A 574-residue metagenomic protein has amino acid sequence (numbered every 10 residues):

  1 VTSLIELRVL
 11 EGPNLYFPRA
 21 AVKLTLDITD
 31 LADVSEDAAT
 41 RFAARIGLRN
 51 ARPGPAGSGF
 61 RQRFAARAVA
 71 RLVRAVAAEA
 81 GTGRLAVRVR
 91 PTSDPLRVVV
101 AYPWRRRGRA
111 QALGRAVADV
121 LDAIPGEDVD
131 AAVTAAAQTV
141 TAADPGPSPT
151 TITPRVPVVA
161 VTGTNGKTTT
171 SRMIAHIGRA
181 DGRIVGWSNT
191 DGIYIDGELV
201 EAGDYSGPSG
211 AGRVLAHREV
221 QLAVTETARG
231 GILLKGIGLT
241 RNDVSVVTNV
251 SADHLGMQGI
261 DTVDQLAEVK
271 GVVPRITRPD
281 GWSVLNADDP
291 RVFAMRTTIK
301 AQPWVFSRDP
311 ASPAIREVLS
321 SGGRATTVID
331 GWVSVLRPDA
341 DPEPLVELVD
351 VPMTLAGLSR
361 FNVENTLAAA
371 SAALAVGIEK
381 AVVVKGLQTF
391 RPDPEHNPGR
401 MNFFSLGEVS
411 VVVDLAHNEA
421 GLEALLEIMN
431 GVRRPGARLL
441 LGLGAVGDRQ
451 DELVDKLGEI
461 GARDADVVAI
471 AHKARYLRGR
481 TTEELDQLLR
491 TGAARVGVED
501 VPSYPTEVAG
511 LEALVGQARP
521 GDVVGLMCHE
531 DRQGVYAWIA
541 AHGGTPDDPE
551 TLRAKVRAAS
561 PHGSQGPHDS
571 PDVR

Functional and structural regions predicted by a protein language model:
V1-L96, Y102-R106, D128-A131, G259 (+2 more regions): ATP-dependent carboxylate-amine ligase
L96-V156: Extreme N-terminal, non-catalytic leader segments that precede Walker-type/kinase nucleotide-binding cores
G146-G192, L199: Walker A (P-loop) phosphate-binding motif
V161, T168, S188, E226 (+6 more regions): Residue-level signal for inorganic ion chemistry
W187-I195, D243-L255, V349-D350, E408 (+1 more regions): Gly-rich Lys/Arg/Thr-decorated short loops/hinges at beta-loop-alpha junctions or inter-strand turns that position
D191-Y205, G210-A211: P-loop NTPase switch/communication element
Y205-E317, D350, T354: Flexible active-site lid/hinge loop adjacent to a nucleotide/diphosphate and Mg2+-phosphate binding pocket
I260-A267, G271, A301-L422, D569: Adenine nucleotide phosphate-binding catalytic loops in nucleotide-utilizing enzymes
